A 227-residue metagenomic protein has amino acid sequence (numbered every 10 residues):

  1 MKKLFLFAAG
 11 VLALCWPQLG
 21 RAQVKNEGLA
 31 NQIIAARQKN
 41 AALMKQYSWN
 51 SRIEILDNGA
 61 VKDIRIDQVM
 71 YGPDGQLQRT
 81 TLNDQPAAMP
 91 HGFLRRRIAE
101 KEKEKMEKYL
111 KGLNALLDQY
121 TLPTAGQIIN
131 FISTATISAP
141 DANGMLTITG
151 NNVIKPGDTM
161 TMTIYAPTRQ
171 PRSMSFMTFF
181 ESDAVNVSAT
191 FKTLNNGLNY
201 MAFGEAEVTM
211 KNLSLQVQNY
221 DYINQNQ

Functional and structural regions predicted by a protein language model:
M1-A8: Bacterial N-terminal signal peptides that target proteins for export
A8-C15: Bacterial N-terminal signal peptides
W16-A22: Sec/Tat signal peptide C-region and signal peptidase I cleavage site
A22-T159, Q170, F180-V185, Q216-Q227: Structured extracytoplasmic
A139-N143, Y165-Q170, K192-N199: A short, structured loop/turn motif at beta-sheet edges
T161-M162, S175: Periplasmic/lumenal scaffold domains of single-pass inner-membrane subunits that build Gram-negative envelope
M177-Q227: Short aromatic loop motif centered on NTY/YTY
